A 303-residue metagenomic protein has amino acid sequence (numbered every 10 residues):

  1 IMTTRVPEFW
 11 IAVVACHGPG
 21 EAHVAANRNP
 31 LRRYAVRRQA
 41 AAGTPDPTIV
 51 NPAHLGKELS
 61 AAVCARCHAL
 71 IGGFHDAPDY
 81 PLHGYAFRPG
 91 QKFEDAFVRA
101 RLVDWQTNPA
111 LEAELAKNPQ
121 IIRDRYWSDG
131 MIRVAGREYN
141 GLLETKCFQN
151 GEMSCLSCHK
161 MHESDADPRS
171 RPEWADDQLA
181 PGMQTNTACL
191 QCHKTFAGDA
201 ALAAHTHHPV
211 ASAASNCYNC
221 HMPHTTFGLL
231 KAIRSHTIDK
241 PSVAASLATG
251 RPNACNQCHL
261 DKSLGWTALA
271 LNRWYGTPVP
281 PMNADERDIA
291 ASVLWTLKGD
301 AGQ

Functional and structural regions predicted by a protein language model:
I1-Q303: Primarily the internal scaffold of c-type cytochrome electron-transfer domains, especially repeated/multiheme c-type
